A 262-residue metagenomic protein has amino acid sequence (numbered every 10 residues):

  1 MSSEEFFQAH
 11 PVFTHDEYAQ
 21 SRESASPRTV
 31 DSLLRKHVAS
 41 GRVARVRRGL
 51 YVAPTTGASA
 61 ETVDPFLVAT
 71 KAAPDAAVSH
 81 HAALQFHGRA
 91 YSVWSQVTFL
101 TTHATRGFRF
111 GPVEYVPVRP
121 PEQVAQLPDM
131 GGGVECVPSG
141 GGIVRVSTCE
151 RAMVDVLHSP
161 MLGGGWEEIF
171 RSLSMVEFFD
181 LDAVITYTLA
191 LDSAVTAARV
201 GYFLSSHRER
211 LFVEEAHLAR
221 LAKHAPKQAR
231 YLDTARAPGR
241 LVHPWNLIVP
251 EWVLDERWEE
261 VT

Functional and structural regions predicted by a protein language model:
M1-A76, E177-S205, W258-V261: Short beta-edge/loop segments at beta->alpha junctions of small alpha/beta modules that act as binding/recognition
V12, L50, A77, G107 (+3 more regions): Residue-level preference for alpha-helix termini and adjacent loops
H15-D16, D31-P128, P244-L247: Short gly/ser-rich loop at a beta-strand->alpha-helix junction or flexible surface loop bordering the NTP-binding
E23, G88-R89, H158, S205: Residue-level marker of positions within ordered structural domains that often coincide with functionally constrained
S26-R28, Y91-V93, M161-G165: Short amphipathic alpha-helical segments with coiled-coil-like heptad repeat character
G133-T262: Hydrophobic alpha-helical interaction segments
